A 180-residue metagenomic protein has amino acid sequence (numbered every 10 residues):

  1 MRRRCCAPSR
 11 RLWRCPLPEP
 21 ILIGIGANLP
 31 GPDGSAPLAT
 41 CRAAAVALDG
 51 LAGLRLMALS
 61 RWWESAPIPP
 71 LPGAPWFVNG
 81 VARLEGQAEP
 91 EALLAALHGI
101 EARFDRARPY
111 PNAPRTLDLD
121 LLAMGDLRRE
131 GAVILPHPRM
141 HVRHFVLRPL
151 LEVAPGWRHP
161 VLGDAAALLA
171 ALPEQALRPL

Functional and structural regions predicted by a protein language model:
M1-R14: Compositionally biased, low-complexity flexible segments
A7, L48-D49, L169: Hydrophobic C-terminal alpha-helix "anchor/cap" residues
L12-L51, L59-E64: N-terminal beta1-alpha1 ligand-phosphate binding loop
E19-I23, W76-V78, L117: Residues at beta-strand starts and edge strands
A43-G53, A96-R103: Generic non-transmembrane alpha-helical segments
A52-A58, Q175-L180: Short secondary-structure junctions
I68-W76, Q87, E91-L180: Flexible, gly/pro- and Lys/Arg-enriched active-site loops
